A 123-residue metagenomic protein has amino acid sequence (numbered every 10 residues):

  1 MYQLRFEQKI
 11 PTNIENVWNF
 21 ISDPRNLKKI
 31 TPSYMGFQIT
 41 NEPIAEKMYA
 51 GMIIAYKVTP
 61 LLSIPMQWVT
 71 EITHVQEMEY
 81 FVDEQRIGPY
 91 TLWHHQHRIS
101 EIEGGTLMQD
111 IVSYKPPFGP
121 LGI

Functional and structural regions predicted by a protein language model:
M1-Y49: Hydrophobic ligand-binding cavity/cleft-lining segments
Q3-R5, P65-V69, T91-Q96: Short, surface-exposed coil-to-beta transition loops
R5-P11, Q38, K57, E71 (+2 more regions): Generic structural detector for well-ordered beta-strands
I14-E15, T31-M35, Y56-L62, H97-Q109: Phosphate-binding glycine-rich loops and adjacent basic patches that engage nucleotide phosphates, nucleic-acid
N16-I21, L27, I54-Y56, I72 (+3 more regions): Hydrophobic pocket/interface hotspot
I39-I87, G104: Glycine-rich portal/gate segments that line the openings of hydrophobic small-molecule binding cavities
Q85-I123: Beta-strand/loop substructures that line and gate deep hydrophobic ligand-binding cavities in soluble
